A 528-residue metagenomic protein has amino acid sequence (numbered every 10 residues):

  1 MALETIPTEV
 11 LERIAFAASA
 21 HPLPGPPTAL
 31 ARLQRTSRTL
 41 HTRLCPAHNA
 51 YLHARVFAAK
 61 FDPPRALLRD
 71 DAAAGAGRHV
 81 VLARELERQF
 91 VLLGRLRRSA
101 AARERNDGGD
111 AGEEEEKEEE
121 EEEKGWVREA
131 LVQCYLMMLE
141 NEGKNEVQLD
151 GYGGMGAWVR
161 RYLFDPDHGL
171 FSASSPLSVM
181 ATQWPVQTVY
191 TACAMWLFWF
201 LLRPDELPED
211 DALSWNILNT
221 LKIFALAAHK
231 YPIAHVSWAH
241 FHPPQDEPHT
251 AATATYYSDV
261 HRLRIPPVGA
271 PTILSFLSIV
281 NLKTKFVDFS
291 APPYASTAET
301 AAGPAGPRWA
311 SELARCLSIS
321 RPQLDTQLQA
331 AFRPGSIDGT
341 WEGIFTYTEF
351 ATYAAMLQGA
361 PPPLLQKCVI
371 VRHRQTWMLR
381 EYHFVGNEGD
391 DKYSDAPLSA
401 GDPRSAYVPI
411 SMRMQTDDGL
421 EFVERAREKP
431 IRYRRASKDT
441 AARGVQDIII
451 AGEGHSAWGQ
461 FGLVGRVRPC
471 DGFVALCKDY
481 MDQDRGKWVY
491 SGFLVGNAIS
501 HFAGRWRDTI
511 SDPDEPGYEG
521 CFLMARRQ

Functional and structural regions predicted by a protein language model:
M1, T5-E9, T28-A31, R35 (+7 more regions): Eukaryote-biased feature marking scaffold/signaling PDZ-domain proteins and nuclear chromatin regulators
A2-V147, Q327-R333: Skp1-binding F-box subdomain of Cullin-RING ligase substrate receptors
A18-S19, S37, L44, F345 (+4 more regions): Residues that form ligand- and interface-recognition hot spots within folded domains
P22-P24, H41-T42, T348-T352, G459-F461 (+3 more regions): Eukaryotic short linear interaction motifs
A73, G77-E87, G94-G108, W126-F198 (+2 more regions): Non-catalytic accessory regions outside enzyme or core folds
R161-V408, R413: Long, low-complexity, charged/polar intrinsically disordered regions
G335, G343-F345, A355-N497, W506: Central antiparallel beta-sheet cores of small beta-barrel/beta-sandwich binding domains
R485-Q528: C-terminal interaction modules of eukaryotic adaptor/scaffold proteins
